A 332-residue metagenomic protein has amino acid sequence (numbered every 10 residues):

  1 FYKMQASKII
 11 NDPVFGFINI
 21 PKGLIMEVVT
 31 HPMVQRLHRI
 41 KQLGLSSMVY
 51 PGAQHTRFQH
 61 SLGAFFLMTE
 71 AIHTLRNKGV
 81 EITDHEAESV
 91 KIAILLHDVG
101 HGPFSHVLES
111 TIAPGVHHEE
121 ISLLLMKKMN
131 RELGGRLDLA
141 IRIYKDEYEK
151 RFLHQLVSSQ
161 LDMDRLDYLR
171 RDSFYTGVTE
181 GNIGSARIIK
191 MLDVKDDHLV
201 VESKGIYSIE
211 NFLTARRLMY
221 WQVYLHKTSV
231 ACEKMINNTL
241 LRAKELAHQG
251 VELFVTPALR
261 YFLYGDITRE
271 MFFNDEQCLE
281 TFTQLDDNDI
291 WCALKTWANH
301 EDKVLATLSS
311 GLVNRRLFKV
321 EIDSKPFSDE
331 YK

Functional and structural regions predicted by a protein language model:
F1-S89, H101-K332: Histidine-centered, transition-metal-coordinating active-site segments
V90-L95: Short alpha-helical catalytic segment bearing the HExxH-like zincin motif of zinc-dependent metalloproteases
